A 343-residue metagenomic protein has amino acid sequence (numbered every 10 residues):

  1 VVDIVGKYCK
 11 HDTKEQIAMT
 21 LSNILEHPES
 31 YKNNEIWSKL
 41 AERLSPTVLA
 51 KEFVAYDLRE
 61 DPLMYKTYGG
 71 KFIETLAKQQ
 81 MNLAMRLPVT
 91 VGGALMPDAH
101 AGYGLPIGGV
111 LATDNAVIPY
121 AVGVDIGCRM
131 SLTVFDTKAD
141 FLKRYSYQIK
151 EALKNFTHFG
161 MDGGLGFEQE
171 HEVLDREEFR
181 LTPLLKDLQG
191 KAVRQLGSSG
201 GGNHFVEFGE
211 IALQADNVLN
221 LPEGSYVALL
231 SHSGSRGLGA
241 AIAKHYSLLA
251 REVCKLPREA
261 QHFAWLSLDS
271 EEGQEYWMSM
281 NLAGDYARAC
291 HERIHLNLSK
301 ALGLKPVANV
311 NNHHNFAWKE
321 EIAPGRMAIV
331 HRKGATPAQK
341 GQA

Functional and structural regions predicted by a protein language model:
V1-K39: N-terminal alpha-helical targeting/anchoring segments
E26-G70, L296-N297, A301-K305, N309: Polybasic, low-complexity association/targeting segments
L58-K66, I73-L76, P88-V91, Y103-I107 (+4 more regions): Domain-length cofactor-binding catalytic modules of enzymes
V110-A112, T133-V134: Short beta-strand-to-turn element immediately C-terminal to the catalytic PLP-Schiff-base lysine in fold type I
A116-V122, C128-T133: N-terminal cap/recognition module
L132-K143: Metal-associated gating/positioning segment near the N- to mid-region
